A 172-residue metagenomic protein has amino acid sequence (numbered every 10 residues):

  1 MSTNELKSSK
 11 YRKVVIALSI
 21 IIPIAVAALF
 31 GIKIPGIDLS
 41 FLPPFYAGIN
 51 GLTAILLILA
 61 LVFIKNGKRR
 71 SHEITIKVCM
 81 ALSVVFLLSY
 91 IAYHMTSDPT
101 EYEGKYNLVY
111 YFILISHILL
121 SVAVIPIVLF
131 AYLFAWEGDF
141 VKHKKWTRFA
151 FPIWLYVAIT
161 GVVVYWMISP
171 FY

Functional and structural regions predicted by a protein language model:
M1-Y172: Alpha-helical membrane insertion/targeting regions
